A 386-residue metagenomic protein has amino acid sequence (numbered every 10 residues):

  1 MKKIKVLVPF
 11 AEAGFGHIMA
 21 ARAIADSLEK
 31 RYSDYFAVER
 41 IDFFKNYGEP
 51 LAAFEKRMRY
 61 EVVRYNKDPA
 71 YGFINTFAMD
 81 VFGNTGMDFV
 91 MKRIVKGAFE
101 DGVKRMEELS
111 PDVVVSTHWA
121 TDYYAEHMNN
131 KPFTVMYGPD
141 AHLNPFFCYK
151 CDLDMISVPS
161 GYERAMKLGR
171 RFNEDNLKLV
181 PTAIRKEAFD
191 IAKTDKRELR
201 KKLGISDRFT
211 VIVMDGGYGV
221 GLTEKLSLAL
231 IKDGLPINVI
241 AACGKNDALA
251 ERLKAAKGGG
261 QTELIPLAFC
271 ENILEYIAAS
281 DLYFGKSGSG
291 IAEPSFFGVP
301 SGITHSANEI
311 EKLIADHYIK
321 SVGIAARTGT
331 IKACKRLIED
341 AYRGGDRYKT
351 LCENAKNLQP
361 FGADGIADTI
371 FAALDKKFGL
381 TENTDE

Functional and structural regions predicted by a protein language model:
A23-R31, Y35-V103: Conserved N-terminal ligand/cofactor-binding loop architecture of enzyme catalytic domains
M128-I191: Active-site-proximal region of nucleotide-activated glycan assembly enzymes, centered on histidine/acidic-rich loops
D190-G204: A short helix/loop element that forms part of the nucleotide-sugar donor recognition site in Leloir-type
D195, A326, I331-K332, I338-L358 (+2 more regions): Conserved donor-nucleotide binding/catalytic region of nucleotide-linked donor-dependent transferases
I205-A279: Donor-nucleotide binding loops and adjacent catalytic segments primarily of GT-B fold Leloir glycosyltransferases
A278-G288: Acidic donor-binding loop of glycosyltransferase active sites
I291-R336: Catalytic binding pocket for nucleotide-activated donors in carbohydrate/polymer assembly enzymes
L358-E386: C-terminal alpha-helical cap of glycosyltransferases
